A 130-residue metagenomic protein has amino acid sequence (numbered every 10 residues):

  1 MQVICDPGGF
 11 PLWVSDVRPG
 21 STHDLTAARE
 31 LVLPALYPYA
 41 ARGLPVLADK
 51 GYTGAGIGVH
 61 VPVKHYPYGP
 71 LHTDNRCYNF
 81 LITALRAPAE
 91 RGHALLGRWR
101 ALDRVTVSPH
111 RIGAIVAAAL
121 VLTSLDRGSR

Functional and structural regions predicted by a protein language model:
M1-R130: Short, well-ordered secondary-structure "scaffold" segments embedded in the functional core of diverse domains
